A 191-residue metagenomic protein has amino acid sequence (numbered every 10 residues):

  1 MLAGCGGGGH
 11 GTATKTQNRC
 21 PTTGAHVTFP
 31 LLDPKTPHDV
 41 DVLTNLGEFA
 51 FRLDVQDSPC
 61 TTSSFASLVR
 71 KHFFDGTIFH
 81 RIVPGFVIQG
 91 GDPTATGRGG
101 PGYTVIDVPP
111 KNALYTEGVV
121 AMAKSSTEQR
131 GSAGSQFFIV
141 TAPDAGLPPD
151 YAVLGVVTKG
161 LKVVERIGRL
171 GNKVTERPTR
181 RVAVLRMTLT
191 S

Functional and structural regions predicted by a protein language model:
L2-S191: Cyclophilin-like peptidyl-prolyl cis-trans isomerases
